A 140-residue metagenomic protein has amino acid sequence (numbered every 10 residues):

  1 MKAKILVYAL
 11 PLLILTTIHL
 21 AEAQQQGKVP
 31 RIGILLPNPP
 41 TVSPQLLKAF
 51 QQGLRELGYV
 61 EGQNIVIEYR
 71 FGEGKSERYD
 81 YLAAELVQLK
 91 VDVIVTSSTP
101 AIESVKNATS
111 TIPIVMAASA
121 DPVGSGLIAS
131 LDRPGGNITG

Functional and structural regions predicted by a protein language model:
M1-G140: Short hydrophobic alpha-helices and adjacent helix-cap/hinge residues
